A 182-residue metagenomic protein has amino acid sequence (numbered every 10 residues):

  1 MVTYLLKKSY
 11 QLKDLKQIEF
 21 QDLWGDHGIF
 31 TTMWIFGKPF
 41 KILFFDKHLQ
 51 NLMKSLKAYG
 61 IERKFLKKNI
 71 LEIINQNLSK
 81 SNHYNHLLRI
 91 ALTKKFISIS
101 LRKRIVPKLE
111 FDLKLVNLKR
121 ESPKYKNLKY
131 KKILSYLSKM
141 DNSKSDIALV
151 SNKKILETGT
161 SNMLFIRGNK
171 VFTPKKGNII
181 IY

Functional and structural regions predicted by a protein language model:
M1-Q76, T93-Y182: Helix-start/capping segments and mature chain N-termini
L78-H86, N142: Short secondary-structure junctions
R89: Dinucleotide-binding Rossmann-like beta1-alpha1 core, especially the glycine-rich loop that anchors the ADP
